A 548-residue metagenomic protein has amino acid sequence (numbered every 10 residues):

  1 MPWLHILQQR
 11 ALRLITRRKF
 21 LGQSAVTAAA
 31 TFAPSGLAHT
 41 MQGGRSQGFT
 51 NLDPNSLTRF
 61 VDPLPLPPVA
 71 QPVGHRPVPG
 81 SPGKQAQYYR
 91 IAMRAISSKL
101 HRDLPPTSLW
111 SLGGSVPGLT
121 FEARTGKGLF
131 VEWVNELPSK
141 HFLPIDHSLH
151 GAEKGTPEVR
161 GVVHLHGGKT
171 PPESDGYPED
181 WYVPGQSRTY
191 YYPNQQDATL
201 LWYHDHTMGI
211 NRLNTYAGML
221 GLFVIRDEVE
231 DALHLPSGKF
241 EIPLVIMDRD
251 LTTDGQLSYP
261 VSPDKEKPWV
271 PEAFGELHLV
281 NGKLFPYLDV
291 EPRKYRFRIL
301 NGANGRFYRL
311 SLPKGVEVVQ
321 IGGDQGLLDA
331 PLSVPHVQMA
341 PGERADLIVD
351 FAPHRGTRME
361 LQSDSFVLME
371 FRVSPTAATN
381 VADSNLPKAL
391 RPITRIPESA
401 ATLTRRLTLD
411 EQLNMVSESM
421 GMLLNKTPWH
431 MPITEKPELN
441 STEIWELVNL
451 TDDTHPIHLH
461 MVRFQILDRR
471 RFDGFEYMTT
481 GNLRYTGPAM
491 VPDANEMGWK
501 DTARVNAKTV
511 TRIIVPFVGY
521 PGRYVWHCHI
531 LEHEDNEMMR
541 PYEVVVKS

Functional and structural regions predicted by a protein language model:
M1-K19, A28-A30: N-terminal secretory signal peptides
L7-Q9, R13-L14, S35-S81: C-terminal segment of N-terminal export signals and the immediately downstream linker at the start of the mature
T16, A30, V159-G161, G168 (+7 more regions): Amphipathic alpha-helical and helix-coil boundary elements used as assembly and membrane-proximal scaffolds
G43, A86-R226, H234, R306-Q338 (+4 more regions): Histidine- and aromatic-enriched segments that form or immediately flank copper-ligand environments
S81-A86, M93-R94, I242-P260, T394-E418: Predominantly extracellular/luminal regions of secreted and cell-surface proteins, especially disulfide-bonded
T170-V183, S258-A401: Histidine- and aromatic-rich segments of cupredoxin/plastocyanin-like copper-binding domains
N194, T207, I225-D227, I246-D248 (+4 more regions): Short, structured patches in soluble enzyme cores that scaffold and shape functional sites
V229-I242: Acidic/histidine-rich catalytic neighborhood
